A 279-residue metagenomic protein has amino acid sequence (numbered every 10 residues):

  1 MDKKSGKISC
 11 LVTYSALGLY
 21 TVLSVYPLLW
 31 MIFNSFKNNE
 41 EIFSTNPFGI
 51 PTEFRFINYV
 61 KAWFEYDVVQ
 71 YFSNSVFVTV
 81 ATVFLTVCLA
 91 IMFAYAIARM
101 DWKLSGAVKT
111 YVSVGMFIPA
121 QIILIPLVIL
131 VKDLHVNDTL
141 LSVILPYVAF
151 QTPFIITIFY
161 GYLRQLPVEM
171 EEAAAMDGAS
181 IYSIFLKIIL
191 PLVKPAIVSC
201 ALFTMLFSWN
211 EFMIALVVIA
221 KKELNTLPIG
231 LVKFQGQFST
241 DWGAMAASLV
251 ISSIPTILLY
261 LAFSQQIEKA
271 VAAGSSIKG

Functional and structural regions predicted by a protein language model:
D2-G279: A structural signal for multi-pass alpha-helical bundles of membrane permease subunits that mediate small-molecule
